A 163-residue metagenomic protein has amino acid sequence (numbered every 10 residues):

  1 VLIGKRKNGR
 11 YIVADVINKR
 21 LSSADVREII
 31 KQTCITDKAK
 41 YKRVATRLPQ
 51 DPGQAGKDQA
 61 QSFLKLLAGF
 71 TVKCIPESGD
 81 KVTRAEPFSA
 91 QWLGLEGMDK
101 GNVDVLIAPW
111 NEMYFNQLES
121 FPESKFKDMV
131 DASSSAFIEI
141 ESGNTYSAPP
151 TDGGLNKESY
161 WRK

Functional and structural regions predicted by a protein language model:
L2-S124: Mg2+-dependent endonuclease catalytic cores in nucleic-acid-processing enzymes, primarily RNase H-like
E86, S133-F137: Residues within alpha-helical segments
M129-D131: Conserved RecA-like P-loop NTPase helicase motor core
F137-K163: Acidic two-metal-ion nuclease catalytic site recognized across multiple nuclease folds, prominently DnaQ/RNase D-T
